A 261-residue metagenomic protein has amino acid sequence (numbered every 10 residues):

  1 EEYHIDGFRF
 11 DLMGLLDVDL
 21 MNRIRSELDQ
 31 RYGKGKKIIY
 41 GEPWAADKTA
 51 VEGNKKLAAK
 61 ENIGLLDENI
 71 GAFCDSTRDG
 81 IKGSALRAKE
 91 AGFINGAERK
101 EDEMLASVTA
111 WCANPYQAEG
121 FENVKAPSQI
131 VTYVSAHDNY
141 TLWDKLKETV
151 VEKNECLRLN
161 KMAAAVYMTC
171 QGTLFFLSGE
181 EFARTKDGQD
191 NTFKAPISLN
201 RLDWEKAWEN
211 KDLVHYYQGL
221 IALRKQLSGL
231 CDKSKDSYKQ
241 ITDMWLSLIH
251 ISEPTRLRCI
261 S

Functional and structural regions predicted by a protein language model:
E1-T49: Active-site neighborhood of glycoside hydrolase catalytic domains
D6-L16, L146-E155, W204-A207: The substrate-binding groove and active-site-proximal loops of carbohydrate-active enzymes, especially glycoside
L20, Y133, L159-V166, L213-L223: Alpha-helical packing segments of well-folded alpha/beta enzyme cores
R25-S26, K36-S178, F182, F193 (+3 more regions): Conserved alpha/beta catalytic core and glycan-binding cleft of carbohydrate-active enzymes
M168, T173, E180-Q218: Extended hydrophobic/aromatic segments used for targeting, binding, or gating
E209-S237: Catalytic cores of secreted or luminal carbohydrate-active enzymes
I249-I260: Single conserved hydrophobic/aromatic residue that forms the stacking wall/gate of nucleotide- or nucleobase-binding
